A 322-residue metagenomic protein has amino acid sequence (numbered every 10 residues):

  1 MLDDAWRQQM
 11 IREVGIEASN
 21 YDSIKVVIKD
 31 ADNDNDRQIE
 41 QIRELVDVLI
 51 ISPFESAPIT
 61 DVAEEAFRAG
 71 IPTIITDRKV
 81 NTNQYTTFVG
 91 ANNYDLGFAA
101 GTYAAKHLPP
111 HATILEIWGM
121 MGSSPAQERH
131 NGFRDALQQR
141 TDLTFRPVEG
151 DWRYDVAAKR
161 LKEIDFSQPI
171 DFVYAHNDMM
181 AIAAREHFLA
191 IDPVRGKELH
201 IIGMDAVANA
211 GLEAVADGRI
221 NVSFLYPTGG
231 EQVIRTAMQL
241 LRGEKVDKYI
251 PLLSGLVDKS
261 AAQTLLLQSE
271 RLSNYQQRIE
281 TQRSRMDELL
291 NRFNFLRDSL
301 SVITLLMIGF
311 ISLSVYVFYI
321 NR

Functional and structural regions predicted by a protein language model:
M1-E13, E17, Y21, V27-I39 (+2 more regions): Extracytoplasmic "Venus flytrap"
L2, V14, F98-R140, P147 (+2 more regions): An alpha-beta-alpha
A18-A31, I114-E116, R134-D155: Short beta-strand elements in bilobed, periplasmic/extracellular small-molecule ligand-binding domains
D30, V80-Y103, E116-M120, P147 (+1 more regions): Short beta-strand elements at the ligand-binding edges of bilobed clamshell
Q38, V89-I114, V156-A158, A181 (+2 more regions): Hydrophobic alpha-helical segments within soluble ligand-binding/sensing domains
I50-F67, F133, R146, G150-E213 (+1 more regions): Hydrophobic alpha-helical
A57-D95, V207-A214: Flexible loop/hinge segments that line or gate small-molecule binding clefts
A136-L137, G230-L305: Hinge/cleft segment of the Venus flytrap/periplasmic-binding protein
